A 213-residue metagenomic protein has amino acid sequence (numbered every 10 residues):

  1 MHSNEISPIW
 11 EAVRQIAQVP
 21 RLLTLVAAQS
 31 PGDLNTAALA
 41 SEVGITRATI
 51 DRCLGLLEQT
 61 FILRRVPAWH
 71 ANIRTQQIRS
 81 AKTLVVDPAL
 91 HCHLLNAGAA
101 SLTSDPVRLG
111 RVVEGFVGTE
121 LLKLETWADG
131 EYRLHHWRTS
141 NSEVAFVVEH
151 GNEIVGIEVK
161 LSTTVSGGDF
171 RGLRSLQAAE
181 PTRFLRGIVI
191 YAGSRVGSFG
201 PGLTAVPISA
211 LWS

Functional and structural regions predicted by a protein language model:
M1-I154: Accessory nucleic acid-recognition modules appended to NTPase machines
H93, S166-G167, V196-G200: Switch/connector loops and helix/strand junctions flanking conserved nucleotide-binding motifs in nucleotide-processing
T126-W127, S175-R183: Arginine/glycine-rich "motif VI" loop of SF2 helicases in the C-terminal RecA-like domain
N152-E153, T182-R186: Short glycine-/polar-rich loops that comprise or flank the Walker A/P-loop and associated switch/sensor motifs
V155, V159-S162: Terminal-proximal interaction/regulatory segments of ATP-powered molecular machines
K160, I190-Y191: Short beta-strand/turn micro-motifs composed of small residues that flank or help shape donor/cofactor-binding pockets
T163-L173: Active-site-adjacent loop/helix micro-motif of nuclease/hydrolase catalytic cores
A192-S213: Domain-level recognition of nuclease-like catalytic cores that cleave nucleotide substrates
